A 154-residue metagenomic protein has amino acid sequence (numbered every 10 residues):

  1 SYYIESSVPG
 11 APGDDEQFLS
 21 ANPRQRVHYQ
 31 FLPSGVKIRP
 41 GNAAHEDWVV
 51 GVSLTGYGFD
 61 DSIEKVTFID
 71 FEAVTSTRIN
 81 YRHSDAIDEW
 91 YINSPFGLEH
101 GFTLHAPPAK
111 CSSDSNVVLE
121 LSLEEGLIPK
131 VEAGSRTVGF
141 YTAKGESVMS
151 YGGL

Functional and structural regions predicted by a protein language model:
S1-L154: Residues that cap or anchor secondary-structure elements
